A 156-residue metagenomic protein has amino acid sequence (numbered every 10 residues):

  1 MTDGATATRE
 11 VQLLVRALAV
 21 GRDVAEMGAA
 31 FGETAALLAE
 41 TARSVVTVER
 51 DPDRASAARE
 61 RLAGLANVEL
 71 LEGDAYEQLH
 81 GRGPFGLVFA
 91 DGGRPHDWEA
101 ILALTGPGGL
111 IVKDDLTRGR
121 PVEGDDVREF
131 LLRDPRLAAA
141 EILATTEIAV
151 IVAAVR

Functional and structural regions predicted by a protein language model:
M1-G4, R156: Actinobacteria-biased recognition of intrinsically disordered, low-complexity terminal regions
D3-E77: SAM cofactor-binding core of SAM-dependent methyltransferases, primarily the Rossmann-like beta-alpha-beta module
R22, V45, L87, L110-I111: Hydrophobic "anchor" residues on beta-strands that sit immediately upstream of conserved functional sites
E40-T41, E60-L62, F85-G86, L102-T105 (+1 more regions): Short, glycine/charged-enriched secondary-structure capping and boundary segments
H80-V88: A short acidic, Gly/Pro-enriched loop at the edge of an enzyme's catalytic core that lines a small-molecule cofactor
G81, P95-R156: C-terminal substrate-binding/active-site "lid" region of AdoMet-derived donor-dependent transferases
F89-R94: Switch II (G3) loop of P-loop NTPases
